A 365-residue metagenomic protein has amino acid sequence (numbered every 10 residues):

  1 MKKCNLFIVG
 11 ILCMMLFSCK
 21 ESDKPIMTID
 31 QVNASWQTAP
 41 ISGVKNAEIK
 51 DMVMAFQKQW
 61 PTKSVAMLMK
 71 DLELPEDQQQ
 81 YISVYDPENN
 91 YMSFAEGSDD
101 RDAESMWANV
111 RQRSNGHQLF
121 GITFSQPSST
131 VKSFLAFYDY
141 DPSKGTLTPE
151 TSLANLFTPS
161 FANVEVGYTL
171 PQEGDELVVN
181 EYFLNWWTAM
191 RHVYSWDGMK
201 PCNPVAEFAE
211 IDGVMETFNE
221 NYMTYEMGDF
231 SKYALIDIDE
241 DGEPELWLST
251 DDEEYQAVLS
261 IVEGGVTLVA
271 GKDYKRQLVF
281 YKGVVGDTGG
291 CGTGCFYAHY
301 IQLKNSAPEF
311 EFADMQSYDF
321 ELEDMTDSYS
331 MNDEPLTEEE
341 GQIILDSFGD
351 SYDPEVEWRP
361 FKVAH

Functional and structural regions predicted by a protein language model:
M1-L6, E21: Positively charged n-region of N-terminal signal peptides that target proteins for export
M15-S18: C-terminal motif of bacterial Sec signal peptides marking the signal peptidase cleavage site
S22-D71, N163-I211, E216, E220-M223 (+1 more regions): Acidic, small-residue rich beta-repeat scaffolds with periodic aromatic anchors
E88-Y91, E207-M227, G264-R276: Blade-edge motifs of beta-propeller repeat domains
D102-T151: Extracellular-facing segments of soluble proteins and assemblies that are Gly/Ser/Thr-biased and enriched in aromatics
N115-F124, E173-V178, E240-S249, K282-D287: Acidic/hydrophobic-patterned starts of short beta strands in beta-sheet-rich repeat architectures
Y138-D139, Y194-D197, Y255-A270, I301-L303: Beta-propeller blade repeat segments, especially FG-GAP/WD-type strand-to-loop junctions in 6- to 7-bladed propeller
Y233-D241: Acidic, divalent-cation-chelating loop motifs in proteins
